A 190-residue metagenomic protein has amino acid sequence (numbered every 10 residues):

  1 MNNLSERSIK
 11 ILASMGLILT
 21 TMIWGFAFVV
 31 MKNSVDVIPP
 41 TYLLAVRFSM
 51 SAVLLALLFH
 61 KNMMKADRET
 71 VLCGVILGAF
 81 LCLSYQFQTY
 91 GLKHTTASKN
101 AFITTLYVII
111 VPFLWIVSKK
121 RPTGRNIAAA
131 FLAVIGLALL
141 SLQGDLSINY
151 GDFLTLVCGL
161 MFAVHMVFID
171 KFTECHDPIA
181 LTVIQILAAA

Functional and structural regions predicted by a protein language model:
M1-Y42, A79, L83, F87 (+2 more regions): Glycine-/small-residue-enriched transmembrane alpha-helix faces in small-molecule transporters and effluxers
L4, F26, V30-N33, V37 (+4 more regions): Membrane-interface helix-cap regions at the ends of transmembrane helices in multi-pass membrane proteins
I11-G16, Y42-L57, N126-L132, Y150 (+3 more regions): Hydrophobic alpha-helical transmembrane segments of multi-pass integral membrane proteins, especially transporters
T21, K32, L44-F48, T70 (+6 more regions): Residue-level recognition of transmembrane alpha-helices in multi-pass small-molecule transporters/permeases
I23, A27-F28, A56-T104, V111 (+2 more regions): Specific transmembrane alpha-helical segments of multi-pass solute transporters/efflux pumps, especially DMT/EamA
V37, R68, H94, K119-R121 (+1 more regions): Helix-loop interface residues and adjacent transmembrane-helix termini in multi-pass membrane transporters, primarily
P40-T41, A97, P122, P178: Membrane-helix interface/capping residues of multi-pass secondary transporters
L55, L77, P122-L142, C158 (+1 more regions): Hydrophobic transmembrane alpha-helices of multi-pass small-molecule transport proteins
